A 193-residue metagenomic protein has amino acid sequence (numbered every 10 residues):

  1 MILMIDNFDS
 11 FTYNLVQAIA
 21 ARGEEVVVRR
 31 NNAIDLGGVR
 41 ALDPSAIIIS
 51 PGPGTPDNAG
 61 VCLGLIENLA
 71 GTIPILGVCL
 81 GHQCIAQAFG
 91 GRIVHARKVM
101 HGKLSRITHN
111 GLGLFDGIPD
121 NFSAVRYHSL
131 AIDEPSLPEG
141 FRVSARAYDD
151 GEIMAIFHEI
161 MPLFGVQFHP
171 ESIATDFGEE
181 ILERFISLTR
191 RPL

Functional and structural regions predicted by a protein language model:
M1-L3: Extreme N-terminal starter segment of soluble prokaryotic enzymes
I5, N121, G165-D176: Phosphate-binding/catalytic loops
V16-E25: Two-component/phosphorelay signaling modules centered on CheY-like receiver
E25-N31: Short hydrophobic/Thr-rich beta-strand motif most characteristic of the beta2 strand and flanking loop of CheY-like
D35-D43, S136: Short amphipathic alpha-helix with an adjacent loop that forms part of the alpha/beta core around
P44-G117, L182-E183: Cysteine-nucleophile active-site neighborhood
G113-M161: Catalytic beta-strand/loop cores that center a nucleophilic Ser/Cys/Thr and support acyl-enzyme chemistry
S172-L193: Acyltransferase
